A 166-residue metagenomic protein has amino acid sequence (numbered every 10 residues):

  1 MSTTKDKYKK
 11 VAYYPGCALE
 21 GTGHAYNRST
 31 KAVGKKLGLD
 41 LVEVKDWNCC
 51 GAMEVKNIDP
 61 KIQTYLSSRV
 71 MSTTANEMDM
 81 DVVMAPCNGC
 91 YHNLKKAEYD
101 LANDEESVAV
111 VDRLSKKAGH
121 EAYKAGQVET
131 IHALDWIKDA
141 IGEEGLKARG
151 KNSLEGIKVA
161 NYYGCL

Functional and structural regions predicted by a protein language model:
M1-L166: Iron-sulfur cluster-binding electron-transfer modules in prokaryotic oxidoreductases
